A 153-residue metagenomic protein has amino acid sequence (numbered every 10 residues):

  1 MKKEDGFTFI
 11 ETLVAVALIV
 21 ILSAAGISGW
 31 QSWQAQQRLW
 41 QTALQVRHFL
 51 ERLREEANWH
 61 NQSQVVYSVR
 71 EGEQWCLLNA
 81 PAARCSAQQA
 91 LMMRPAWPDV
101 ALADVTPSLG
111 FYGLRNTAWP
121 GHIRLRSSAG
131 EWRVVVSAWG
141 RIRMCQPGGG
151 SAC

Functional and structural regions predicted by a protein language model:
M1-Q31: N-terminal single-pass transmembrane signal-anchor helix
K2, A25-C153: N-terminal helix-rich module
